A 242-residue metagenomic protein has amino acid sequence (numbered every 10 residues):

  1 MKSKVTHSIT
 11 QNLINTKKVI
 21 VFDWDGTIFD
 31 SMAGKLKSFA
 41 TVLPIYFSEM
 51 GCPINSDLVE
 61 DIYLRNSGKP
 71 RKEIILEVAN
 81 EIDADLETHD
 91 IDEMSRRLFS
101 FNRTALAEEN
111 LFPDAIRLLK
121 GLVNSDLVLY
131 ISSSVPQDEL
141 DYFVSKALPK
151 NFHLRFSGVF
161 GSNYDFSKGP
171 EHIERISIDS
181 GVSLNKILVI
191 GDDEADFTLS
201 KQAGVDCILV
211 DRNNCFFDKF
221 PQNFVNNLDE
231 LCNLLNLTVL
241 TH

Functional and structural regions predicted by a protein language model:
M1-K18, Q137, Y142-H242: Asp-based, Mg2+/Mn2+-dependent phosphohydrolase catalytic module
T6-S8, L13-L111: N-terminal helical cap/lid subdomain that shapes the substrate entry/recognition surface in HAD-like hydrolases
T10, S100-I131, D141-V144, P170-E171: Short, acidic loop-to-helix structural element flanking the phosphoryl-transfer center in phosphate-processing enzymes
D25, V128, D206: Residue-level detector of anion-binding/catalytic polar loops
T27, S133-V135: Conserved phosphate-coupling serine/threonine residues in phosphotransfer and NTP-handling enzymes
G34, P70, N110-D114, V135 (+2 more regions): Short beta->alpha linker loops
